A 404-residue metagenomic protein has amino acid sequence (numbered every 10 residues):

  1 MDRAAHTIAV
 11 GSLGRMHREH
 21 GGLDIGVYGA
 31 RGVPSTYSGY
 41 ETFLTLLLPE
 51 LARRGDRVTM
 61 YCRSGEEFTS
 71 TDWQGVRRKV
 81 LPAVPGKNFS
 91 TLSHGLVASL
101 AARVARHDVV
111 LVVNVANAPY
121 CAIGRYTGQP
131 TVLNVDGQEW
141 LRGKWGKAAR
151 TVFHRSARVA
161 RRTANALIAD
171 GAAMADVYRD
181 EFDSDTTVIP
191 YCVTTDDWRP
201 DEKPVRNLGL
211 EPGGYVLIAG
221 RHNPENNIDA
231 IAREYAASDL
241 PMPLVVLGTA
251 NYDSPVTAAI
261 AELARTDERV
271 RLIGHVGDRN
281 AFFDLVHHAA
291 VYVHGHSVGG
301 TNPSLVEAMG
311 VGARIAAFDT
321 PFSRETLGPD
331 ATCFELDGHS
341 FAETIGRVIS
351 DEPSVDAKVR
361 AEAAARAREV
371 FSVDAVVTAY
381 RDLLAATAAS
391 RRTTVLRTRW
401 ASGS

Functional and structural regions predicted by a protein language model:
G26, G209-N226, A232-D239, V245: Conserved donor-binding/catalytic core segment of Leloir-type glycosyltransferases
A149-L167, I260: Membrane-proximal helix-turn-helix segments that form the acceptor-binding/catalytic region of lipid-linked
C192-L208: Acidic anion/phosphate-binding donor-loop and adjacent secondary structure in glycosyltransferase catalytic cores
T257-N280: Nucleotide-activated donor-binding/catalytic signature segment of Leloir-type glycosyltransferases, i.e., the conserved
S297: Aromatic "clamp/platform" in nucleotide-sugar-dependent glycosyltransferases that forms part of the donor/acceptor
R314-A317: Short hydrophobic beta-strand element within catalytic cores of glycosyltransferases and related nucleotide-activated
A331-H339, R347-P353: Conserved acidic donor-binding segment of nucleotide-sugar-dependent glycosyltransferases
P353-R391: A charged, aromatic-enriched C-terminal amphipathic alpha-helix characteristic of glycosyltransferases across folds
